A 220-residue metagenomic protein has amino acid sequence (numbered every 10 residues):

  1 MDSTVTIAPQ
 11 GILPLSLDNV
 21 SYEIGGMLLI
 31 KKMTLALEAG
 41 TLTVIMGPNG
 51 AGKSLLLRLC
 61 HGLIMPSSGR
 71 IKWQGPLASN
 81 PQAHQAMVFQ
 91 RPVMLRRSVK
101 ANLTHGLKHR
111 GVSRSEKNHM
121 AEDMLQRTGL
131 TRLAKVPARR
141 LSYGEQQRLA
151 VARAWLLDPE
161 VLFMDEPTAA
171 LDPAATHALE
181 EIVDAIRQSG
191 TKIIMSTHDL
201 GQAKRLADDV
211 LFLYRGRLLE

Functional and structural regions predicted by a protein language model:
M46-P48: The feature captures the beta-strand-to-loop junction immediately N-terminal to the Walker
H61: Helix-to-loop junction immediately C-terminal to a conserved catalytic motif
S115-L133: Conserved ABC ATPase "signature" region
P137-L141, E145: Conserved ABC ATPase signature
L162-D165: Catalytic Walker B motif of ABC-type/P-loop ATPase nucleotide-binding domains
P173-A175: Helix N-cap at the start of a conserved alpha-helix in ABC-type nucleotide-binding domains
T197-H198: H-loop/switch region of ABC-family ATPase nucleotide-binding domains
